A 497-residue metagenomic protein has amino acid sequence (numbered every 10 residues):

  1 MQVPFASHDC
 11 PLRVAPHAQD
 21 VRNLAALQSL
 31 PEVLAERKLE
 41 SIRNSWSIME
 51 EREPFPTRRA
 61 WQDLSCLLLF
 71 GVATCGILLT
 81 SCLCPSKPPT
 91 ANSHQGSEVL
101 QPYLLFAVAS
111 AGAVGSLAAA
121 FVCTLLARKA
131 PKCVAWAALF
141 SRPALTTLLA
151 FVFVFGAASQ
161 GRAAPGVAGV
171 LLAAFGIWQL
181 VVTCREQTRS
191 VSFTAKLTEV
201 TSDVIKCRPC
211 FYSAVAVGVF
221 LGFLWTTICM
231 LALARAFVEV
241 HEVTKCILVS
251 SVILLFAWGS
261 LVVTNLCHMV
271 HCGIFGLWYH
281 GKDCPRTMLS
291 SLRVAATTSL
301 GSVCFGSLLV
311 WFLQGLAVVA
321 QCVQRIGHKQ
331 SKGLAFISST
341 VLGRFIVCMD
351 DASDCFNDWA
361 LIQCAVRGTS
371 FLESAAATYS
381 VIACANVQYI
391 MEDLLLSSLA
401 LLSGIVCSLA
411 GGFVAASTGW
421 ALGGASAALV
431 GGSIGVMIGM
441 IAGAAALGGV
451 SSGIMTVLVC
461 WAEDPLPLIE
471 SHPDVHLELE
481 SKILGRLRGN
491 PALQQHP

Functional and structural regions predicted by a protein language model:
V3-P497: Eukaryotic membrane transport/trafficking proteins
